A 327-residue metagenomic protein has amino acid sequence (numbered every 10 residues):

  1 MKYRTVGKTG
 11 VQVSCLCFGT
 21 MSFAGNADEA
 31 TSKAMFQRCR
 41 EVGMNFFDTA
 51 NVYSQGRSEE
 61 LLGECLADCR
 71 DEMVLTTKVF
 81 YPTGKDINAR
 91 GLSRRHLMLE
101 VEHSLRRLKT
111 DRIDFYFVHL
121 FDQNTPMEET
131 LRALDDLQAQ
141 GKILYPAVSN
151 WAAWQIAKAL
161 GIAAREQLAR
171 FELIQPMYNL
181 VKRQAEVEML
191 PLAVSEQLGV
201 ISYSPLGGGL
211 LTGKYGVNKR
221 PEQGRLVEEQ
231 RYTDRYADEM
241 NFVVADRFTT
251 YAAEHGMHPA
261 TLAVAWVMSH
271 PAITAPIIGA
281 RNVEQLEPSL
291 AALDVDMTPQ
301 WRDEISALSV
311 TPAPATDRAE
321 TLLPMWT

Functional and structural regions predicted by a protein language model:
M1-M73: N-terminal binding-site loop/beta-alpha segment at the start of enzyme catalytic domains that lines or forms
V6, F18, S32, F47 (+13 more regions): Conserved, mostly hydrophobic/aromatic
G7-A24, T76-A89, R112, F117: N-terminal small/glycine-rich loop or linker at the start of catalytic domains across soluble metabolic enzymes
V11-L16, G43-F46, C69-M73, T110-D114 (+5 more regions): Short, well-ordered coil/turn segments that N-cap beta-strands
Q37, E41, G84-Q184, E188: Glycine/proline-rich, positively charged, aromatic-decorated active-site loop/lid region on the catalytic face
V79-Y81, A152, Y178-K182, S204-L211 (+2 more regions): Glycine-rich beta-alpha junction loops
A185-Q223, H258: Aromatic-lined glycan-binding groove of carbohydrate-active enzymes
E222-T250, E254-H255, S269-I273, V283 (+1 more regions): Terminal-tail/helix-coil boundary detector
